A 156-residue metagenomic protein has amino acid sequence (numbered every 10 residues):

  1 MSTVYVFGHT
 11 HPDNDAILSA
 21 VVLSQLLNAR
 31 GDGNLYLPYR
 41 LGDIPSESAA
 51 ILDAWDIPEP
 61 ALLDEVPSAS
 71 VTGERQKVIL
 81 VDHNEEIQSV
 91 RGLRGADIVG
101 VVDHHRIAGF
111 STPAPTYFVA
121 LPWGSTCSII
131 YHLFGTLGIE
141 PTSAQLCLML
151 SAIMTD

Functional and structural regions predicted by a protein language model:
M1-T155: Replace "Mg2+/Mn2+-dependent" with "divalent metal-dependent
